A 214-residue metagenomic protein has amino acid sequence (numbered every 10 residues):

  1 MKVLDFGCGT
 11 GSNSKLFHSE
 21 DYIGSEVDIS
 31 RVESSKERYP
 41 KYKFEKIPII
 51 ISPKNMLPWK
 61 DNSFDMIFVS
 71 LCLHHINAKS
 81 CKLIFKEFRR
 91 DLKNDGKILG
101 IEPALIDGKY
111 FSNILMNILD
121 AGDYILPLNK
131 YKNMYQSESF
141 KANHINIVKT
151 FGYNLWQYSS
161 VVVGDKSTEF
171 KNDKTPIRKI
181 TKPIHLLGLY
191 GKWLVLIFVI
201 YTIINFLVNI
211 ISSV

Functional and structural regions predicted by a protein language model:
M1-G9: Conserved class I S-adenosyl-L-methionine
G9-N55: Class I SAM-dependent methyltransferase SAM/SAH-binding core
N55-D61: Short conserved loop adjoining the S-adenosyl-L-methionine
F68: A conserved beta-strand element that flanks and buttresses the S-adenosyl-L-methionine
K82-N94: A short glycine-rich, Lys/Arg-flanked "PGG" loop and its adjoining helix->strand segment in the class I
D95-E102: Conserved beta-strand signature within the Rossmann-like core of class I S-adenosyl-L-methionine
L105-A121: Short, glycine-/aromatic-enriched active-site segment of Class I SAM-dependent methyltransferases
D123-S139: Short alpha-helix
